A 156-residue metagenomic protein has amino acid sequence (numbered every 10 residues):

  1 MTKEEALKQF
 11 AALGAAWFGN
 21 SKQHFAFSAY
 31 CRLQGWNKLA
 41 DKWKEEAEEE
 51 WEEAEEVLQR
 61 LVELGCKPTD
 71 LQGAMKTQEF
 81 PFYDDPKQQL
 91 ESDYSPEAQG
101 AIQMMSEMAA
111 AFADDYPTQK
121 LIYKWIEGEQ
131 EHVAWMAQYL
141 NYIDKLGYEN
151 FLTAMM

Functional and structural regions predicted by a protein language model:
M1-M156: Iron-associated oxidoreductase/ferritin-like identity signal
